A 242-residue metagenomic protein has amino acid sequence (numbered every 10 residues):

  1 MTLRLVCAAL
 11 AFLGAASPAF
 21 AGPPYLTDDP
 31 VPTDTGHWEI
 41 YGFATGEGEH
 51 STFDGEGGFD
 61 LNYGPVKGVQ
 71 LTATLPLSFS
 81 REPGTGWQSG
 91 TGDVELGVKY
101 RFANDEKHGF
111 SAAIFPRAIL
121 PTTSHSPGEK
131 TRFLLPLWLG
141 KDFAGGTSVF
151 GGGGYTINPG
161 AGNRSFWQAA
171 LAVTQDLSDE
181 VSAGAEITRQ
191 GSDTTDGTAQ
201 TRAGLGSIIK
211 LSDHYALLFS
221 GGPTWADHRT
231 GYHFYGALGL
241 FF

Functional and structural regions predicted by a protein language model:
M1-L5: Positively charged n-region of N-terminal signal peptides that target proteins for export
V6-A16: Bacterial N-terminal signal peptides
F20-F242: Transmembrane beta-barrel domains of Gram-negative outer membranes and organellar outer membranes
